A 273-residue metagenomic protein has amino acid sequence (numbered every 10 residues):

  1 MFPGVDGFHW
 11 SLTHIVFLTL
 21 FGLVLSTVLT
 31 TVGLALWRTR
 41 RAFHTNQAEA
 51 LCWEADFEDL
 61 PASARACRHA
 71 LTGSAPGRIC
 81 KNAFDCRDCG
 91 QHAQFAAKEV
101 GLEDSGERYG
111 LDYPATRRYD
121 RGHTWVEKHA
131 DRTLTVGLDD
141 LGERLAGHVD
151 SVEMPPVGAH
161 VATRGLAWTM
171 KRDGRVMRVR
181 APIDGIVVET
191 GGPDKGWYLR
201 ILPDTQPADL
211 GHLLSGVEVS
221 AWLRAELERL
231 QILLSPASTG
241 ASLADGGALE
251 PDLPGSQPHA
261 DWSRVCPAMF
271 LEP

Functional and structural regions predicted by a protein language model:
F2-P273: Contiguous, well-folded functional domains in the mature portion of proteins
